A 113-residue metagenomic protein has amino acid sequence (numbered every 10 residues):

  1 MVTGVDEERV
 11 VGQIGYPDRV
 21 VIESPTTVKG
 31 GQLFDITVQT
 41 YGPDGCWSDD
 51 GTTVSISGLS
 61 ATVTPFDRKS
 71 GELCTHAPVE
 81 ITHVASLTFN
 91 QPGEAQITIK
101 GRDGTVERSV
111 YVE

Functional and structural regions predicted by a protein language model:
M1-P17: Bacterial Sec-dependent N-terminal signal peptides
I14-V21, D44-D50: A short, amphipathic edge element
E23-V28: Short beta-strand segments of immunoglobulin-like
G31, Q91-Q96: Short tyrosine-centred short linear motifs in exposed loops/low-complexity segments
Q32-E72: Mature extracytoplasmic domains of secretory-pathway proteins
T64-F89: An anionic, turn-rich surface loop/hairpin at beta-sheet edges that serves as a generic interaction/coordination patch
K100-G104: Beta-strand-rich extracellular modules
T105-E113: Edge beta-strands of extracellular beta-sandwich domains
